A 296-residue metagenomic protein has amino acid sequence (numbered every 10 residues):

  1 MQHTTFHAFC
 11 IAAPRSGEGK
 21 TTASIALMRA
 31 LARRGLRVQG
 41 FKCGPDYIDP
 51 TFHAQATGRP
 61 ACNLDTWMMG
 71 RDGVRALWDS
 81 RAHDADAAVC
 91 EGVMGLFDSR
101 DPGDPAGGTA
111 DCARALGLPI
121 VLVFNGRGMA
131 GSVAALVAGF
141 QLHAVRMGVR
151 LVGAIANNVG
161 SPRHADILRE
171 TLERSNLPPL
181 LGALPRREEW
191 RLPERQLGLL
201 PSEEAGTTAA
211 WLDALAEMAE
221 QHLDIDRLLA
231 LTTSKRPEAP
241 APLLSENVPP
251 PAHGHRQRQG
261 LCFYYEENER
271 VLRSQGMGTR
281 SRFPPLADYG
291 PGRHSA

Functional and structural regions predicted by a protein language model:
Q2-L116, I120, F124-G153, G160-D166: ATP-dependent carboxylate-amine ligase catalytic core
T4-H7, E246-A252: A short, charged/proline- and glycine-enriched loop that marks the coil->beta-strand transition at the N-terminal
L27, L31-A32, L172, L272-G276: Hydrophobic alpha-helical packing residues
G44-P45, M94, N158-V159, P185-W190 (+1 more regions): Glycine-rich beta-alpha junction loops
A56-T57, L116, S175-L177, S274-G276: Short, structured coil segments at secondary-structure junctions
M69-D72, R186-L192, L286-Y289: A short acidic, often aromatic-flanked loop/helix-cap motif at beta-alpha or helix-coil junctions that lines enzyme
A130-S245: Internal gly/pro-rich beta-alpha loop/helix module that stabilizes soluble enzyme cofactors or their anionic handles
P250-A296: Phosphate-binding active sites in nucleotide-utilizing proteins
